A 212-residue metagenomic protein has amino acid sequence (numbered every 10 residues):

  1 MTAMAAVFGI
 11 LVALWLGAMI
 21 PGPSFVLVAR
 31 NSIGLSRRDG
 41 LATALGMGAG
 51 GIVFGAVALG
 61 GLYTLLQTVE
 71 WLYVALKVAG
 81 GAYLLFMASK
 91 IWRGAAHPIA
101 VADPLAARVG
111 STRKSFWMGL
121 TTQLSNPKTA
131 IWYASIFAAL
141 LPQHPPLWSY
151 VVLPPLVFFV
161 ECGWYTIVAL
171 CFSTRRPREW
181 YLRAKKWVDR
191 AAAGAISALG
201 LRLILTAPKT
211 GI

Functional and structural regions predicted by a protein language model:
T2-V74, S135-V157, T166, L170 (+1 more regions): Juxtamembrane transmembrane-helix termini in multi-pass membrane transport proteins
A5, G110-S115, L124-P127: Juxtamembrane cytosolic amphipathic helices that cap and anchor the N-termini of specific transmembrane helices
V12, L16, L41, L45-A49 (+8 more regions): Hydrophobic residues within alpha-helical transmembrane segments of multi-pass solute transporters/permease subunits
M19-I20, L124-S125, G163: Transmembrane helix irregularities
R38-S115, L201: Membrane helix-loop-helix hairpins that form the core translocation module of multi-pass transporters
Q67-I99, V160-V168, E179-I212: Selective transmembrane alpha-helices of multi-pass membrane proteins
S125-A138, V168, L199-R202, T206: Kinked, hydrophobic transmembrane alpha-helices enriched for aromatic residues and small/kink-inducing positions
S173-R178: Short, flexible, glycine-rich and Lys/Arg-enriched loop motifs at helix boundaries that contact anionic partners
